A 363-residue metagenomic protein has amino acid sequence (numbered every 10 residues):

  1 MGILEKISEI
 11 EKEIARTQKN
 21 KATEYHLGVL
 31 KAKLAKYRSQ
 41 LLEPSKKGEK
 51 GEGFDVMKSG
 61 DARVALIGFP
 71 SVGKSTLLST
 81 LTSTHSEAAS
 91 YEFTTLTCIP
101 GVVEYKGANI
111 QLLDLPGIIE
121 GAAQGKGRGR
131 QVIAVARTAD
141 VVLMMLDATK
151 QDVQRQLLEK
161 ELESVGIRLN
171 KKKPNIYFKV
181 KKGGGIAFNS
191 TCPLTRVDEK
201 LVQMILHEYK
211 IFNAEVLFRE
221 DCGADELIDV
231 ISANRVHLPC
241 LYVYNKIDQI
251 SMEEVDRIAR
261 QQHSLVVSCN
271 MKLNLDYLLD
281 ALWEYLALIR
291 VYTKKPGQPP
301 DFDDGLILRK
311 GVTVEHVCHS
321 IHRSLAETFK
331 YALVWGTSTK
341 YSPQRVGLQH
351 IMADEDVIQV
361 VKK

Functional and structural regions predicted by a protein language model:
G2-Y209: Conserved G1/Walker A P-loop phosphate-binding module
R16, A22-A62, I67, V72 (+1 more regions): C-terminal-of-GTPase-core extension/linker across diverse P-loop GTPases
